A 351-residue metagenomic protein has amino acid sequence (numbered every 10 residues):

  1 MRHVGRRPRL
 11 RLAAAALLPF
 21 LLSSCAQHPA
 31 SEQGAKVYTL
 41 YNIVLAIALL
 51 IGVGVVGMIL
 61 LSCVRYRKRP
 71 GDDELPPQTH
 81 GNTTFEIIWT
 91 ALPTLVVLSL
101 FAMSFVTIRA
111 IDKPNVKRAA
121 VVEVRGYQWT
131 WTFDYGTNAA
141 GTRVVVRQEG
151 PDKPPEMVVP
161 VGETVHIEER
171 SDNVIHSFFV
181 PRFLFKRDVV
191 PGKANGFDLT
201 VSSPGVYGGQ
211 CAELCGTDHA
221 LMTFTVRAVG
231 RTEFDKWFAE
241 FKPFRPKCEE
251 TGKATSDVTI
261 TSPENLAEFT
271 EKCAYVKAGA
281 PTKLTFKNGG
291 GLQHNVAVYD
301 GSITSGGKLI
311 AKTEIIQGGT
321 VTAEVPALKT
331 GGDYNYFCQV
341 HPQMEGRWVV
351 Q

Functional and structural regions predicted by a protein language model:
R2-V55: Hydrophobic alpha-helical segments
A14, I47-L60, I88, L92-S99: Lipid-exposed faces of alpha-helical membrane segments in multi-pass integral membrane proteins
A26-Y41, C63-L292, T313-T320, E324 (+2 more regions): Non-transmembrane, membrane-proximal soluble domains of secreted or membrane proteins
F183-F185, I303-L309: Short amphipathic beta-strand segments in non-cytosolic proteins
G209-A212, G332-H341: Short, surface-exposed ligand- or partner-binding patches at beta-edge/loop junctions that are enriched in aromatics
V296-T304: Short, surface-exposed beta-strand/strand-loop-strand elements in extracellular ectodomains
P326-T330: Short, surface-exposed loop/turn motifs with a glycine/proline- and acidic-biased composition
